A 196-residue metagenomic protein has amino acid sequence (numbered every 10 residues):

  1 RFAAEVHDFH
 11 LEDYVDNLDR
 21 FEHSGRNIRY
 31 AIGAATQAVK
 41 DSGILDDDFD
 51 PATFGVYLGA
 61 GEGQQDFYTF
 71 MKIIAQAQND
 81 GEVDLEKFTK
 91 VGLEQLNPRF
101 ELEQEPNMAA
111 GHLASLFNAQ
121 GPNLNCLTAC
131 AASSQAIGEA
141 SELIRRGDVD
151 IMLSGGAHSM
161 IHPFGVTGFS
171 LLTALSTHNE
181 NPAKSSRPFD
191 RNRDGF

Functional and structural regions predicted by a protein language model:
R1-I44, L58, L102-Q120: A glycine- and small-residue-enriched flexible loop/hinge segment at structural boundaries
A3-E5, G55, G168, P188: Generic structural signal for residues positioned in beta-strands
F21, K40-F49, G63-F196: Acyl-thioester C-C bond-transforming condensing/cleaving domain
I28, I32, F54, S134-I137: Conserved glycosyltransferase catalytic-site signature
D50-G59: Short glycine-rich phosphate-binding loop at a beta-alpha junction
